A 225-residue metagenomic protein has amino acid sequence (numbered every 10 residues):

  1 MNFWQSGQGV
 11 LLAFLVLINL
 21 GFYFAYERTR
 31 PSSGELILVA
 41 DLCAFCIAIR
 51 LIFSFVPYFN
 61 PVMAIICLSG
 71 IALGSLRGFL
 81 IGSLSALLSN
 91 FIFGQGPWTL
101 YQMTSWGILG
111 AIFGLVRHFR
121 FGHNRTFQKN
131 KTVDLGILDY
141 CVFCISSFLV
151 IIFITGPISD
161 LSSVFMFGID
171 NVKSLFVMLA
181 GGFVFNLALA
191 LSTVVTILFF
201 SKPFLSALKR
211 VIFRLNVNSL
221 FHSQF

Functional and structural regions predicted by a protein language model:
M1-A13, T99-L100, L115, F119-F225: Membrane-embedded alpha-helical hairpins and interfacial helices in multi-pass inner-membrane proteins
M1-L68: Hydrophobic transmembrane alpha-helices
M1-N2, C43-L51, A86-I92, F148-I158: Aromatic-anchored segments of alpha-helical transmembrane domains
I18-T29, A72-L73, I112-G122, K202-K209: Structural signal for the C-terminal ends of transmembrane alpha-helices and the immediately following loop
L36-D41, A64-I65, F79-S83, L100-T104 (+3 more regions): Hydrophobic alpha-helical transmembrane segments
I47-V62, S83-R117: Interfacial aromatic-anchored transmembrane helix boundaries in multi-pass membrane proteins
